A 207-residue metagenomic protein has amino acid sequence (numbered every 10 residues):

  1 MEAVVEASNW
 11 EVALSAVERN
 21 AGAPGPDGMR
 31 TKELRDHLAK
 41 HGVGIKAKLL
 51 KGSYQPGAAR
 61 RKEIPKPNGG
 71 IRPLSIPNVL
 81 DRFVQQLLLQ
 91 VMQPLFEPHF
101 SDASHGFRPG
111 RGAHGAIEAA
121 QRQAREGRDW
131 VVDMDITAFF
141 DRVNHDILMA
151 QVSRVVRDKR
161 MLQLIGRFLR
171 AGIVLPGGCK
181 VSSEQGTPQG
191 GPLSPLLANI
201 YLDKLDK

Functional and structural regions predicted by a protein language model:
M1-A39, V43: Non-catalytic, polymerase-adjacent accessory regions of viral genome-replication enzymes
A7, E11, D36, K51-G52 (+2 more regions): Non-catalytic regulatory/linker segments of enzymes
A13-V17, L87, L164-L169: Short alpha-helical scaffolding segments that buttress acidic/His motifs in well-ordered protein cores
G44, K48-E63, P67, H99-R111 (+1 more regions): Conserved polymerase palm-domain catalytic core
P73-S75: Conserved phosphate-binding loops in nucleotide/dinucleotide-binding enzymes
V79-L80, V84-L87, Q121, M149: Duplex nucleic acid-engaging cores and interfaces of nucleic-acid transaction enzymes
Q85-Q86, Q90, Q185, Q189: Glutamine-centric residue-chemistry signal
Q86-A103: Electropositive, glycine- and tryptophan-enriched low-complexity nucleic-acid-binding patches
